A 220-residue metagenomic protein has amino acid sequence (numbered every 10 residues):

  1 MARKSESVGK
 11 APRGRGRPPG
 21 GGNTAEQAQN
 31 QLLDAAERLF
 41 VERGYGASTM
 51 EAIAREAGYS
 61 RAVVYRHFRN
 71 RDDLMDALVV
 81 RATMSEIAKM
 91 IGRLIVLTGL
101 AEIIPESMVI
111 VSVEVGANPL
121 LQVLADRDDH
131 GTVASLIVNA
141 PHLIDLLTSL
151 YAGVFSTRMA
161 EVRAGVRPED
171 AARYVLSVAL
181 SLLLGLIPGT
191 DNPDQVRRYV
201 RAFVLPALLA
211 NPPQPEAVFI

Functional and structural regions predicted by a protein language model:
M1-R43, A47-E56, D73-D76: Basic, helix-initiating cap at the start of DNA-binding domains
Q27-R38, E42, E56, D73-V96 (+3 more regions): Alpha-helical structural segments
D34, A101-G116, E169, R173 (+1 more regions): Amphipathic alpha-helical segments that line or abut small-molecule/effector binding pockets and mediate allosteric
A57-F68: Short hydrophobic/aromatic patch on the recognition helix
I87, T132-V162, V166-R173: Amphipathic alpha-helical packing segments from all-alpha helical-bundle domains
A101-D126, V138-D145, A152: Helical hydrophobic small-molecule/effector-binding pocket
V113-A117, S156-T157, R173-P193, L205-Q214: Amphipathic C-terminal alpha-helical segment
L121-D126, V133-L136, R163, D191-N192 (+2 more regions): Short, hydrophobic secondary-structure boundary micro-motifs
